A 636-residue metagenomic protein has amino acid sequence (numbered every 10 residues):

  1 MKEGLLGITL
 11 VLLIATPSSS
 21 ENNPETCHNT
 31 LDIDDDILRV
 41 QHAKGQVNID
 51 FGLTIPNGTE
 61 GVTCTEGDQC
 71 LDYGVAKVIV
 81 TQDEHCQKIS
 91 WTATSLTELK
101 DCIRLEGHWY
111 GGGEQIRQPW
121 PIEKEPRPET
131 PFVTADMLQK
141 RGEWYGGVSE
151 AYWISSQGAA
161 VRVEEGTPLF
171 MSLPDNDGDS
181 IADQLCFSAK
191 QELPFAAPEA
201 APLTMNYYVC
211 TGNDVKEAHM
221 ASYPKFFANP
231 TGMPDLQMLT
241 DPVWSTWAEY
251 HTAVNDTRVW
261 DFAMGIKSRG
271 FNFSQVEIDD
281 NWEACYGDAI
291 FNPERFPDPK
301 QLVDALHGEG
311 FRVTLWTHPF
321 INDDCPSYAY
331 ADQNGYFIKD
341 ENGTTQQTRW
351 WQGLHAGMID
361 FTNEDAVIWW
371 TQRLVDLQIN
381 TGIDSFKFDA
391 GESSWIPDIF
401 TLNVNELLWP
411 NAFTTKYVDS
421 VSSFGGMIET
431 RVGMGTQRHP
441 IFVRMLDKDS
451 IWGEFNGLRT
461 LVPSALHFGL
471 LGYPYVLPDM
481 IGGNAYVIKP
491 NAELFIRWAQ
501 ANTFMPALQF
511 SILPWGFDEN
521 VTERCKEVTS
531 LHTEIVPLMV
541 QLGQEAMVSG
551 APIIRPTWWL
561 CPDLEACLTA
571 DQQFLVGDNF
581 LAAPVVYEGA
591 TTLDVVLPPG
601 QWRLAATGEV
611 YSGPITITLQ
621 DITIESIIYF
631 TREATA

Functional and structural regions predicted by a protein language model:
K2-S20: Cleavable N-terminal signal peptides of Sec/SRP-targeted secreted and luminal proteins
N23-N48, I55, E66, T81-Q82 (+2 more regions): Catalytic-domain carbohydrate-binding cleft regions of carbohydrate-active enzymes
G52-G61: Short, flexible N-terminal segments of the mature chain
Q69, V78: Short, conserved catalytic/metal-binding motifs centered on acidic residues
A634-A636: Accessory, solvent-exposed terminal regions and/or long lumenal/extracellular loops of proteins
